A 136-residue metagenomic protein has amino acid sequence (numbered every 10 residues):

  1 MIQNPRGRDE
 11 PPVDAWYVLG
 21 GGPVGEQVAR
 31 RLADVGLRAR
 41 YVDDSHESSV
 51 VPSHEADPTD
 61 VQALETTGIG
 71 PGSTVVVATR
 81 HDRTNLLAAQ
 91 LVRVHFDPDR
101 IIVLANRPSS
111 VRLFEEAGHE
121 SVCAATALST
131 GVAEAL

Functional and structural regions predicted by a protein language model:
M1-L136: Cytosolic regulatory regions of ion transport systems
